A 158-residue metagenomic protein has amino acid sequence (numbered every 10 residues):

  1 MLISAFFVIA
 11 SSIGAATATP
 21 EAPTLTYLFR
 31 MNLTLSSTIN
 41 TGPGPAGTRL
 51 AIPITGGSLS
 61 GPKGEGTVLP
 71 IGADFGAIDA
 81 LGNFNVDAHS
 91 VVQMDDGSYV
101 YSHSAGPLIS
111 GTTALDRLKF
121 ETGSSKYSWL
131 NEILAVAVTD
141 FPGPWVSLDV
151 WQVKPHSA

Functional and structural regions predicted by a protein language model:
M1-A18: Fungal secretory targeting signals
A18-A158: Beta-strand-enriched cores of mature, soluble protein domains
